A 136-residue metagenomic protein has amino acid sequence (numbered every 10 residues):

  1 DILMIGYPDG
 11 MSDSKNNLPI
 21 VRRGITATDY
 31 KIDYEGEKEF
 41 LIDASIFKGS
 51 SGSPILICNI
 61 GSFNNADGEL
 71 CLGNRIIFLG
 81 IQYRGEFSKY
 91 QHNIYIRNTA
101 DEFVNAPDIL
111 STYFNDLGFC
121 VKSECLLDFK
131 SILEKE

Functional and structural regions predicted by a protein language model:
D1-S14: Short glycine/Trp-rich loop-beta-loop segment that forms part of the substrate-binding cleft
I2-M4, T26, S51-I55, K122: Terminal peptide-recognition signature
G6, F78-S88: Short beta->alpha transition motifs characteristic of CBS
S14-I20, T28-E37: Gly/Ser-enriched beta-turn/beta-hairpin loop segments
A44-I81, H92: Catalytic nucleophile loop of clan PA
Q91-E136: PDZ/PDZ-like groove recognition
